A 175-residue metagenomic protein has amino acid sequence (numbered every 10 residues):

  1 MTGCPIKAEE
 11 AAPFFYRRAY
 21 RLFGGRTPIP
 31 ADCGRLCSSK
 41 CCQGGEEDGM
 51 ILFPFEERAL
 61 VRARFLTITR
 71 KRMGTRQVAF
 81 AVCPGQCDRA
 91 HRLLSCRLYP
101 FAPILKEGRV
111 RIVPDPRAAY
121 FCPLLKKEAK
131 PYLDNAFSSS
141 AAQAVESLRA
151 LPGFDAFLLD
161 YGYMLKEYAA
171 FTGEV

Functional and structural regions predicted by a protein language model:
M1-V175: Short loop/turn segments that flank or connect secondary-structure elements
